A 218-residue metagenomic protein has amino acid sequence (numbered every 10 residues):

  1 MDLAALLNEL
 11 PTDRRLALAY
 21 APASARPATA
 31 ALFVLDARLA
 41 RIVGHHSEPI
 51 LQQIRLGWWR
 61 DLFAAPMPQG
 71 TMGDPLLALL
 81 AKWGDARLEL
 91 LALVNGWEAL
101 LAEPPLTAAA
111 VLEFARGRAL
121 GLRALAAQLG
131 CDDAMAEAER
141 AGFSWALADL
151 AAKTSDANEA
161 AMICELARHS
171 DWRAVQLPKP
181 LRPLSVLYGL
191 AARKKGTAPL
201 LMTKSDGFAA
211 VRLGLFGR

Functional and structural regions predicted by a protein language model:
M1-W58, G70-G73, A78, L91-G96 (+1 more regions): Catalytic cores of Mg2+-dependent Asp-rich isoprenoid enzymes
F63: Glycine-rich loop at the start of a catalytic domain that most often binds anionic cofactors/ligands
K82-A86, L91: Long, charge-dense
W97-T107: Acidic/His metal-coordination segments adjacent to aromatic residues that form catalytic metal sites in metalloenzymes
P105-R116: Helix-hairpin-helix/helix-loop-helix acidic hairpins
